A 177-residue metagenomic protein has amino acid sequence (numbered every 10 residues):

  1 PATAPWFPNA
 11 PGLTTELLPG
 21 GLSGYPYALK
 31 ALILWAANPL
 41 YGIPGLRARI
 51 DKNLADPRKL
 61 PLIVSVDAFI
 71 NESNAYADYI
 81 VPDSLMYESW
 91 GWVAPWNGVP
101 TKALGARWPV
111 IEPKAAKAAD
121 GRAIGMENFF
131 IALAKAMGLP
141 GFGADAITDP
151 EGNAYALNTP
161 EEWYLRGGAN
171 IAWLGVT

Functional and structural regions predicted by a protein language model:
P1-R166: Non-catalytic alpha/beta scaffold blocks inside enzyme catalytic domains
L174-T177: Short, intrinsically disordered, charge-balanced linker/junction segments flanking boundaries in proteins
